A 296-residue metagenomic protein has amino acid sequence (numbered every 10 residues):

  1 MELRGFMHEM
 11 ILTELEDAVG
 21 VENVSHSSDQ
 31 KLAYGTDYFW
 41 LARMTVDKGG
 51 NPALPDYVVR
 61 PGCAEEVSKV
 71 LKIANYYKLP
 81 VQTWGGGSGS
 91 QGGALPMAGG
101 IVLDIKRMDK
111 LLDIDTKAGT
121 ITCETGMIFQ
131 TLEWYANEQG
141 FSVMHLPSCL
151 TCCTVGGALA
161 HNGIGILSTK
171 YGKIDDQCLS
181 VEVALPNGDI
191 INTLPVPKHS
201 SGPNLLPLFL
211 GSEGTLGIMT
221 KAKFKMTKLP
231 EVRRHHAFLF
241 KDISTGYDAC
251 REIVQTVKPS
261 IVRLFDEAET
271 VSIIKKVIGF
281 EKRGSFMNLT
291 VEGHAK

Functional and structural regions predicted by a protein language model:
M1-K72, G89-G119, E269-V277: N-terminal flexible segment immediately upstream of the FAD-binding catalytic core in FAD-dependent oxidoreductases
E2-F6, L239-T245, G293: Short, surface-exposed ligand-recognition loops at beta-strand->loop->(often short) alpha-helix junctions that present
L3, T45-V81, T120, G165 (+5 more regions): Soluble FAD-dependent oxygen oxidases
I11-L15, A74, A249-I253, K296: Short amphipathic alpha-helices in soluble, non-transmembrane regions that often serve as interface/regulatory elements
E66-K69, T131, T245-D248, A295-K296: Short, conserved charged micro-motifs
W84-S88: Glycine-rich beta-strand-to-loop/alpha-helix junction loops that act as flexible
K110-K258, V262-R263: FAD-binding subdomain of flavoenzyme oxidoreductases
F280-K296: A conserved active-site cap/scaffold subdomain adjacent to cofactor or substrate pockets
